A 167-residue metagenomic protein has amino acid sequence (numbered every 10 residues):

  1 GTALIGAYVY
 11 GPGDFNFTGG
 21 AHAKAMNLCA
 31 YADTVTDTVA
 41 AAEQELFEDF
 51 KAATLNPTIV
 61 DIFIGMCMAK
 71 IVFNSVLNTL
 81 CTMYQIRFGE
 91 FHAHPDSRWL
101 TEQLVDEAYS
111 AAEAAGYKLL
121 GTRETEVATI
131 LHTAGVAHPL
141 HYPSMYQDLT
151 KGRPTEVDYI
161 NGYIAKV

Functional and structural regions predicted by a protein language model:
G1-K70, V76: Rossmann-fold dinucleotide-binding core
V9, C81, Q85, Y159: Active-site-proximal flexible loops/turns
D14-A32, T82-F91, H141-K151: Helix-loop-beta segment of a Rossmann-like dinucleotide-binding subdomain
V39-A42, A93, S97, R153: Residue-level recognition of alpha-helical structural elements
K51, R98-V167: NAD(P)-dependent Rossmann-like dehydrogenase/reductase catalytic/cofactor-binding core
I64-H92, D96-Y109, A134-P139: Active-site-proximal catalytic alpha-helix in oxidoreductases
